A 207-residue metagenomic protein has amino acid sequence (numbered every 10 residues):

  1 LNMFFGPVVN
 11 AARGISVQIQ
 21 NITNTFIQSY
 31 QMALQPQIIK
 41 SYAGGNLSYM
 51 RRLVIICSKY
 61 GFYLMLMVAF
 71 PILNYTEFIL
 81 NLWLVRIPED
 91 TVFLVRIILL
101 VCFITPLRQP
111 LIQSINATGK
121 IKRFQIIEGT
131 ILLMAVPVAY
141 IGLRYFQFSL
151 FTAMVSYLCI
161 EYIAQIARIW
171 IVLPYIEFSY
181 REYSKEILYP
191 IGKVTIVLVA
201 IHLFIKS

Functional and structural regions predicted by a protein language model:
L1-N21, Y49-R52, E89-V95: Interfacial/gating helices of multi-pass transporter permease domains
F4-P7, A117-T118, R144-F148: Helix-loop interface residues and adjacent transmembrane-helix termini in multi-pass membrane transporters, primarily
V9, R13-M32, L64-V68, I98-T105 (+2 more regions): Transmembrane helix-bundle signature of multi-pass secondary active exporters and lipid flippases
S16, Q20-S58, I112-A117: Helix-loop junctions and terminal segments of transmembrane helices in multi-pass membrane transport/translocation
I27, R51-P106, L133-I141, T195-I196 (+1 more regions): Alpha-helical transmembrane segments of multi-pass membrane transport and lipid-handling proteins
L111-G119, I169-E186: Alpha-helical transmembrane segments
K122, G129-Q165, L173-P174, F178-R181 (+1 more regions): Membrane-interface helix-loop junctions in multi-pass transport and translocation proteins
